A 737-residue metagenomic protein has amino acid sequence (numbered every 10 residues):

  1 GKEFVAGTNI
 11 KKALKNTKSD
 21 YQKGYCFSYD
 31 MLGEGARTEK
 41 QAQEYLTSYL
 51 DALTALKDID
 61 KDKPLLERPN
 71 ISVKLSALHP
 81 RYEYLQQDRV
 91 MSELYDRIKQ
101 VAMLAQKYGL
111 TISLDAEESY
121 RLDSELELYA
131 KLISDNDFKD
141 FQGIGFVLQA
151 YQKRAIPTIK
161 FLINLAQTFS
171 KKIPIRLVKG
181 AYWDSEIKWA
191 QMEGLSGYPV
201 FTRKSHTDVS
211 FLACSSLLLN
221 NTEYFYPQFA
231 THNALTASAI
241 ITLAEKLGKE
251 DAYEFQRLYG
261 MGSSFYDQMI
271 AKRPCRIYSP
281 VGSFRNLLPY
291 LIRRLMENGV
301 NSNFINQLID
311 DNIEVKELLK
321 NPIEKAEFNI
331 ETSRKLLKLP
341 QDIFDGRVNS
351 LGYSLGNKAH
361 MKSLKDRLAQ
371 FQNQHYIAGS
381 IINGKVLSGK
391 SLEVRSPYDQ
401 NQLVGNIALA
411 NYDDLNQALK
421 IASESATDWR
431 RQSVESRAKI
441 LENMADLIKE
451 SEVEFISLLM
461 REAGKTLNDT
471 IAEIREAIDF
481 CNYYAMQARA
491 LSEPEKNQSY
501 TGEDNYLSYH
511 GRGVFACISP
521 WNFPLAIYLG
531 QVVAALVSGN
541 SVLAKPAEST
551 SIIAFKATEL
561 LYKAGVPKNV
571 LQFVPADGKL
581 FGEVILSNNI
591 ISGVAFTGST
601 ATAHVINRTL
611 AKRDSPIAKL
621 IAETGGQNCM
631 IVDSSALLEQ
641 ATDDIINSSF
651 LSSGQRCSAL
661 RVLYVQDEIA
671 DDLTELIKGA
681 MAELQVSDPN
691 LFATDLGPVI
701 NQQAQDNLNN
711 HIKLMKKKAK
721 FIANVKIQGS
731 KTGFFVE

Functional and structural regions predicted by a protein language model:
G1-L351: Positively charged, amphipathic and often flexible ligand-engagement surfaces
E3-K11, K15, Y21-F27, R37 (+15 more regions): Catalytic cores of nucleotide-enabled group-transfer and carboxylate-activating enzymes in metabolic and assembly-line
Y21, L53, K57-D60, I133-N136 (+21 more regions): Structural signal for hydrophobic packing residues in well-ordered secondary-structure cores of soluble enzyme domains
D30-L32, K74-S76, S113-E117, V147-Q149 (+20 more regions): Generic beta-strand/beta-sheet core signal
V281-G282, N286-P289, R293-K420, E424 (+10 more regions): Terminal low-complexity tails and localization/encapsulation signals of metabolic enzymes
N401, A422, R437, L459 (+8 more regions): Residue-level signal for inorganic ion chemistry
M460, A488-Q640: Rossmann-like NAD(P) dinucleotide-binding subdomain of oxidoreductase/dehydrogenase enzymes
K563-G565, S587-N589, G593, T600-E737: ALDH superfamily catalytic-core signature
